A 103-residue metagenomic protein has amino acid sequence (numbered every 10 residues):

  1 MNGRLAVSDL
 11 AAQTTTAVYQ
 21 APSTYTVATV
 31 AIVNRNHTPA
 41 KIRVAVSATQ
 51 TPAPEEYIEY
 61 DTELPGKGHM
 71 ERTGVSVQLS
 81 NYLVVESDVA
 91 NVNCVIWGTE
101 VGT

Functional and structural regions predicted by a protein language model:
M1-T29, V33-R35, E86-T103: C-terminal interaction-tip segments
T24, N36-T38, V77-L79: Short loop/turn positions at the edges of beta-strands in beta-sheet-rich folds
V33, A45-S47: Core beta-strand residues in small-molecule sensory/regulatory alpha/beta domains
P39-A45, C94-W97: Short, hydrophobic/aromatic beta-strand segments
A40, E56-Y60, V92: Short beta-strand segments
S47-T51, G102-T103: Short edge-strand/loop segments of extracellular domains
T49-Y82: Intrinsically disordered, low-complexity Pro/Gly/Ser/Thr-rich segments with frequent PxxP/GP/PP motifs and embedded
